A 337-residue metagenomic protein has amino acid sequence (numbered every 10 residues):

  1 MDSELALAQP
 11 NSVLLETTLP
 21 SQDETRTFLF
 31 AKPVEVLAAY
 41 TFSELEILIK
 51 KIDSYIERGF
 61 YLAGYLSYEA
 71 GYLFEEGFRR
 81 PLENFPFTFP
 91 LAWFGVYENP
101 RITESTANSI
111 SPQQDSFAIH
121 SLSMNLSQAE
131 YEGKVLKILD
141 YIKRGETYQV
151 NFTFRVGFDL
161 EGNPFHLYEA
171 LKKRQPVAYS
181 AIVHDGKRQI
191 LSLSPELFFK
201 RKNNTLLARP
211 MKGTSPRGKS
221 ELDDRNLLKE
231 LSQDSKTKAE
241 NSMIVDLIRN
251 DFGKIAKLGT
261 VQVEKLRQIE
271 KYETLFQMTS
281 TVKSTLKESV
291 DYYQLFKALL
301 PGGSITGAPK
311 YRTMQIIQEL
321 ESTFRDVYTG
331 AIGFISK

Functional and structural regions predicted by a protein language model:
M1-K337: Extended alpha-helical targeting/anchoring segments, especially N-terminal organellar/secretory targeting helices
